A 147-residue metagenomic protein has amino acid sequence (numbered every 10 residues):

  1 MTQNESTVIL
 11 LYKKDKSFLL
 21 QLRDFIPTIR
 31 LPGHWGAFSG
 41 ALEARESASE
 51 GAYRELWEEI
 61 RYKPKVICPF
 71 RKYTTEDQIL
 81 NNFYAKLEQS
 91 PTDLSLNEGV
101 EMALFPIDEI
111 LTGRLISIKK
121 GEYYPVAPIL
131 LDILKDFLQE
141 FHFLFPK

Functional and structural regions predicted by a protein language model:
M1-G36: N-terminal strand-loop-strand
I9, D93-S95, I129, F143: Acidic/proline-rich low-complexity IDRs
I9-L10, F83, F105, I110 (+2 more regions): Hydrophobic beta-strand residues in large extracellular and virion-surface proteins
F25, Y73-T74, A127: Alpha-helical interaction segments
G40-Y123, F145-P146: Unchanged
G121-K147: Charged phosphate-binding loop/patch that engages nucleotide di/tri-phosphates or the phosphate backbone of nucleic
